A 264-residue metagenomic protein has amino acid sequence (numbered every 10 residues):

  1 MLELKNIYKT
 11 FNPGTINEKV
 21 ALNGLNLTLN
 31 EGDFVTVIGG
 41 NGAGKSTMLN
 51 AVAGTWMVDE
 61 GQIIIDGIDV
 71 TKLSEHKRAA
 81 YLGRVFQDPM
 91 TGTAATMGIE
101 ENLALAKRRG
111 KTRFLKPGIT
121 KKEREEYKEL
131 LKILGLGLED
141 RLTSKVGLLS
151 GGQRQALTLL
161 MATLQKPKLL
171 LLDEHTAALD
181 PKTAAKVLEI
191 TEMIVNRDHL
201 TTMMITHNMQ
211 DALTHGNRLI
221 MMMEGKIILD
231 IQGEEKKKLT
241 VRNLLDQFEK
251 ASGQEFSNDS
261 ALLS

Functional and structural regions predicted by a protein language model:
M1, T10-G24, S74: A short, flexible loop at the N-terminus of ABC-type nucleotide-binding domains that lies
T15, M57, D69-G83, T91 (+3 more regions): ABC ATPase NBD coupling module
I38-G40: The feature captures the beta-strand-to-loop junction immediately N-terminal to the Walker
A53: Helix-to-loop junction immediately C-terminal to a conserved catalytic motif
G61-I68, L229-I231: Conserved ABC transporter NBD signature motif
A162-T163: ABC ATPase C-loop
T206-H207: H-loop/switch region of ABC-family ATPase nucleotide-binding domains
K226-S252: Conserved beta-strand-loop-alpha-helix hinge in the C-terminal portion of ABC ATPase nucleotide-binding domains
